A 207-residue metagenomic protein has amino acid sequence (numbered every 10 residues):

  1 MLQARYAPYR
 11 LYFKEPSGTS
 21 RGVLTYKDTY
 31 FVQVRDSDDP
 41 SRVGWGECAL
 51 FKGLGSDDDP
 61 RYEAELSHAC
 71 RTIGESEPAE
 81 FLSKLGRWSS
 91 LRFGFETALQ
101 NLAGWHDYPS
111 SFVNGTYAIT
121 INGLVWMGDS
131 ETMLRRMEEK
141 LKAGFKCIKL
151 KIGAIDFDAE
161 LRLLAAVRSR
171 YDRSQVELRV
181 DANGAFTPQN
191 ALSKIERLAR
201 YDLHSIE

Functional and structural regions predicted by a protein language model:
M1-L178, N183-A185, L192, E196-R200: N-terminal capping/lid subdomain adjacent to the active-site entrance of alpha/beta enzymes
L203: A conserved nucleotide-sugar
